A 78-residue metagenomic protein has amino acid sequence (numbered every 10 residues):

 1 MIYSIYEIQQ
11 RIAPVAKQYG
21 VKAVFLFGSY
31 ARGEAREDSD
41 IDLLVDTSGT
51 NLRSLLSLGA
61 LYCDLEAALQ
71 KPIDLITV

Functional and structural regions predicted by a protein language model:
M1-V24: Helical scaffold of the NTase/Pol beta-like nucleotidyltransferase catalytic core
I8, T47-V78: Metal-dependent nucleotidyltransferase catalytic core
Q10-I12, S29-A31, L61-Y62: A generic local structural motif
Y19, D38-D40, A68-Q70: Short connector loops at helix/strand junctions that flank enzyme active sites, especially segments positioning acidic
V24, I41-L43, I73: Conserved beta-strand core positions
G28, G33-L52: Catalytic metal-binding acidic patch
